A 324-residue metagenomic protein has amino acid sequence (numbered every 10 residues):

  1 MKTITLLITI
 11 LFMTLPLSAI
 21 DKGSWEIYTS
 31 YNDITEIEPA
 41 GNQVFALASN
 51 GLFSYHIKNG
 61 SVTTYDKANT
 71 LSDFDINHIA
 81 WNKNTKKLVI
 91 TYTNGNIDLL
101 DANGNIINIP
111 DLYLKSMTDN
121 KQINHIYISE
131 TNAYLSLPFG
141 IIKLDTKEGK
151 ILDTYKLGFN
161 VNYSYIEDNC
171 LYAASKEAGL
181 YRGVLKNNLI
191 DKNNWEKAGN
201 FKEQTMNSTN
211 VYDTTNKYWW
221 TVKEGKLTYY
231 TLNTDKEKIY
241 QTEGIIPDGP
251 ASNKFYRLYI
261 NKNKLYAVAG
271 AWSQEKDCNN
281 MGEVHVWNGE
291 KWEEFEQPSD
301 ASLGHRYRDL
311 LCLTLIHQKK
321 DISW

Functional and structural regions predicted by a protein language model:
T3, S18-W324: Carboxylate-rich, polar loop motifs that coordinate divalent cations or form catalytic acidic clusters
I4-L15: Sec-dependent N-terminal signal peptides
